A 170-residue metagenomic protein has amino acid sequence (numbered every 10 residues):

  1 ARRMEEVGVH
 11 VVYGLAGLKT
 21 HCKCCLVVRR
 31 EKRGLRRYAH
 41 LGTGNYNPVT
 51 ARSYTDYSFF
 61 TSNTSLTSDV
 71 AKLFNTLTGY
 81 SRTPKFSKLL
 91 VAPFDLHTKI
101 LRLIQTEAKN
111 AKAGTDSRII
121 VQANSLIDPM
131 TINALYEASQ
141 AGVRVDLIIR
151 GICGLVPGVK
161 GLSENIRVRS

Functional and structural regions predicted by a protein language model:
A1-R37, G42, T50, S65 (+1 more regions): PLD/PLD-like phosphodiesterase catalytic module centered on the HKD motif
G8, F74, T78-S81, A108: Structural signal for hydrophobic packing residues in well-ordered secondary-structure cores of soluble enzyme domains
H40-T76: Segments surrounding the PLD/"HKD" phosphodiesterase catalytic module and close analogs
Y80-L89, G114-D116: Gly-rich Lys/Arg/Thr-decorated short loops/hinges at beta-loop-alpha junctions or inter-strand turns that position
